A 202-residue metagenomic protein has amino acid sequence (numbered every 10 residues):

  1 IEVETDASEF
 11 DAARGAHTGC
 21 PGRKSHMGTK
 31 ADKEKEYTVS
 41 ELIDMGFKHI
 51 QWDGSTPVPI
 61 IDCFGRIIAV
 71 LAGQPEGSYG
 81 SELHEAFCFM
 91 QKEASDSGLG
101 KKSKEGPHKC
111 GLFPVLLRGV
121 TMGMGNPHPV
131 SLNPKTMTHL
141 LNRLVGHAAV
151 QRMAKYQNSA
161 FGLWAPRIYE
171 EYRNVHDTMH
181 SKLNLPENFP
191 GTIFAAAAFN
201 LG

Functional and structural regions predicted by a protein language model:
I1-L201: Fe(II)/2-oxoglutarate oxygenase catalytic core
